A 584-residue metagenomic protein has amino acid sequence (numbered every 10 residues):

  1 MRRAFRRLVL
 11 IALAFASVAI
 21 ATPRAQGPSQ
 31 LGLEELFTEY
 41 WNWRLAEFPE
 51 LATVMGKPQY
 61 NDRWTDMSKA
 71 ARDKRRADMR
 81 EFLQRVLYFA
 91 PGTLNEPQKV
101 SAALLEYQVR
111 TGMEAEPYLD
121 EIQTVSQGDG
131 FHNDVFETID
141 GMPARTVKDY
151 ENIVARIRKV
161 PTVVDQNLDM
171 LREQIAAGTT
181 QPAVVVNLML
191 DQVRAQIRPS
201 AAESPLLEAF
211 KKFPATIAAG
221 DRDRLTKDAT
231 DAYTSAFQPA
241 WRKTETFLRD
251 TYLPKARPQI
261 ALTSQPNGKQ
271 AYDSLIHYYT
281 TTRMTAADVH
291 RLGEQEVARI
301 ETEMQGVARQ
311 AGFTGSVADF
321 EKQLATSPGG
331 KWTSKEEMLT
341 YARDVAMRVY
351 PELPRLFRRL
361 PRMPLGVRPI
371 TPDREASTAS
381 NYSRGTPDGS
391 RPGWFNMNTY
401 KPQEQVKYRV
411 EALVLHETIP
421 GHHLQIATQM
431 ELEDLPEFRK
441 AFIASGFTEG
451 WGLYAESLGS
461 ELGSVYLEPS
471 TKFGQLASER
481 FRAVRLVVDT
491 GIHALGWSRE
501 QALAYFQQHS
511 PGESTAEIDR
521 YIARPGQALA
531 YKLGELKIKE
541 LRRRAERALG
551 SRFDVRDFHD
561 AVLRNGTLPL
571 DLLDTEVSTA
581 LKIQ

Functional and structural regions predicted by a protein language model:
M1, S17-V18, T38, E411: A general, composition-driven signal for non-globular sequence regions
M1-A12: Bacterial N-terminal signal peptides that target proteins for export
A12-L13, E50: A periodicity- and composition-biased signal for non-globular, repetitive helical segments
L13-T22: Hydrophobic h-region of N-terminal signal peptides that target proteins for export in Gram-negative bacteria
R24-Q584: N-terminal maturation segment of proteins
